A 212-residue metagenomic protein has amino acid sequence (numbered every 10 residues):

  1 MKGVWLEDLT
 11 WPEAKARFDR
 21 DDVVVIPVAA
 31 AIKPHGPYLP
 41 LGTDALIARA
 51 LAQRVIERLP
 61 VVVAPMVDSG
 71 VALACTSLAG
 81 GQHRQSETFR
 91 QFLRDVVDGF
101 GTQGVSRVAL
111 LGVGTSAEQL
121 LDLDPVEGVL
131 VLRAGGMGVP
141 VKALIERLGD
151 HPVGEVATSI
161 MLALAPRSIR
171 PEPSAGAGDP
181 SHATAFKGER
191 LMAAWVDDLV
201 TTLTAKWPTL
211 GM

Functional and structural regions predicted by a protein language model:
M1-A109, V113-M212: Extended, histidine- and acidic-residue-enriched regions that form the cofactor-binding/catalytic faces
